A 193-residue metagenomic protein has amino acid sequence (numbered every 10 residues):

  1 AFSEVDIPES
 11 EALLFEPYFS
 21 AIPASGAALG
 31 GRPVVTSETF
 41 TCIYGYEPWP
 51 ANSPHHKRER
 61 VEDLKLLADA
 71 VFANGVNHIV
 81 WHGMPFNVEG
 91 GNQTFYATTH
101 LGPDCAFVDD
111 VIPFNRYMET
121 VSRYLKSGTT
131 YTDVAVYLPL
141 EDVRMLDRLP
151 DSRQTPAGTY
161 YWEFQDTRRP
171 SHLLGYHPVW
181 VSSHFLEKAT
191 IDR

Functional and structural regions predicted by a protein language model:
A1-R193: Carbohydrate-binding surfaces of carbohydrate-active enzymes
